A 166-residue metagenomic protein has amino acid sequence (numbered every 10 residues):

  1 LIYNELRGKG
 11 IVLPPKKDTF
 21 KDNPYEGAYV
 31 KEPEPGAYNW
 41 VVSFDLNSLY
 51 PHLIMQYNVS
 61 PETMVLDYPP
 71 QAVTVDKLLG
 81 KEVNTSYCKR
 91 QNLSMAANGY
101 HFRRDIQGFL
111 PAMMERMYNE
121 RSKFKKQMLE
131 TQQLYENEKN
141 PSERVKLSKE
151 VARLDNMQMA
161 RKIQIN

Functional and structural regions predicted by a protein language model:
L1-N166: Conserved acidic
